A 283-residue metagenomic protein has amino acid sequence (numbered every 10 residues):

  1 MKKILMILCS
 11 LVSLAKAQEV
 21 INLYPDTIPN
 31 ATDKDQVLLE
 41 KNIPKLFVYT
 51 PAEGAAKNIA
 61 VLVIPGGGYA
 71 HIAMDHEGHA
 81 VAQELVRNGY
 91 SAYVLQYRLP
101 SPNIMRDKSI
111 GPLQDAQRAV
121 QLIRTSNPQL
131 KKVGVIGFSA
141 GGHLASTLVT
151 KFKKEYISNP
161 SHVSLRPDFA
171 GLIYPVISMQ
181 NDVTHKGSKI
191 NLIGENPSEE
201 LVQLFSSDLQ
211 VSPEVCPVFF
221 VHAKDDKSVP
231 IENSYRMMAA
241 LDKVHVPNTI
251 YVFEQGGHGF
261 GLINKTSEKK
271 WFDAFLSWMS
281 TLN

Functional and structural regions predicted by a protein language model:
Q18-A55: N-terminal cap/lid segment of alpha/beta-hydrolase-fold proteins
D26, P175-Q210: Mobile cap/lid helix-loop segments that gate and shape the active-site cleft of serine hydrolases
K34-Q36, Y235-N283: C-terminal catalytic histidine-bearing segment of alpha/beta-hydrolase fold enzymes
K57-G66: Short beta-strand element of the alpha/beta-hydrolase
A73-D75, H79-A80, L95-K132, N264-K270: Catalytic nucleophile-loop/oxyanion-hole region of alpha/beta-hydrolase and closely related hydrolase-like folds
R118-T184, V202: Primarily recognizes the serine-hydrolase "nucleophile elbow" in alpha/beta-hydrolase and SGNH/GDSL folds
E214, F220-H222, D226: Short beta-strand/loop motif that positions the catalytic acidic residue of the alpha/beta-hydrolase fold
K227-N233: Conserved alpha/beta-hydrolase "acid-adjacent" motif
